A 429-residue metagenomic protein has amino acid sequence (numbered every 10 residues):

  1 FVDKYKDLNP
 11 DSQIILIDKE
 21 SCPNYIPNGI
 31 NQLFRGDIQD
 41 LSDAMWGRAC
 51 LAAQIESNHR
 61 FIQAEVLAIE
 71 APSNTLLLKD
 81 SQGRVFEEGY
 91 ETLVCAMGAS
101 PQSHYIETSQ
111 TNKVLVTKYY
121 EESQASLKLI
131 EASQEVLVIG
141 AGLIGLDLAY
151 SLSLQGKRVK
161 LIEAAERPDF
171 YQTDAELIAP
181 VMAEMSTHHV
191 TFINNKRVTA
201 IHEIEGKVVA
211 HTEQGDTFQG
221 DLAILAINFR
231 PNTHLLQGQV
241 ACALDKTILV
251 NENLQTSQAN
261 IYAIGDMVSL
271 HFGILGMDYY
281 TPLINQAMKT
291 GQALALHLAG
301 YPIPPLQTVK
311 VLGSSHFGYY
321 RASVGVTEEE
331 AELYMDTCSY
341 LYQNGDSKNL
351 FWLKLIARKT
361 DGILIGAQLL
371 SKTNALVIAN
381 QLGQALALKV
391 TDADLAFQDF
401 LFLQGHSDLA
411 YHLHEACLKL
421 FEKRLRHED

Functional and structural regions predicted by a protein language model:
F1-H59, S151-T173: Beta1-alpha1 glycine-rich phosphate/pyrophosphate-binding loop at the start of Rossmann-like nucleotide-binding domains
Q63-N74, N194-G206: A conserved short coil-to-beta-strand element within the FAD-binding core of flavoproteins
G83-T92, E213-L222, S257: Core beta-strand elements of the Rossmann-like FAD/NAD(P) dinucleotide-binding domain in flavoenzyme oxidoreductases
T92-Q155, T191, L244-D245, V250-E252: Glycine-rich dinucleotide-binding loop and its adjacent helix/turn
T111-S133, T217-A293: FAD-site-proximal beta/loop scaffold in flavoenzymes
G145-A200, N285-Q286, I303-G325: Rossmann-like dinucleotide-binding cores of NAD(P)H-dependent redox enzymes
L270-T373, L418-D429: Mid-to-C-terminal Rossmann-like scaffold of FAD/NAD(P)H-dependent oxidoreductases
L388-D429: Cysteine/selenocysteine-centered motifs that mediate thiol-based redox chemistry or coordinate metal-sulfur cofactors
